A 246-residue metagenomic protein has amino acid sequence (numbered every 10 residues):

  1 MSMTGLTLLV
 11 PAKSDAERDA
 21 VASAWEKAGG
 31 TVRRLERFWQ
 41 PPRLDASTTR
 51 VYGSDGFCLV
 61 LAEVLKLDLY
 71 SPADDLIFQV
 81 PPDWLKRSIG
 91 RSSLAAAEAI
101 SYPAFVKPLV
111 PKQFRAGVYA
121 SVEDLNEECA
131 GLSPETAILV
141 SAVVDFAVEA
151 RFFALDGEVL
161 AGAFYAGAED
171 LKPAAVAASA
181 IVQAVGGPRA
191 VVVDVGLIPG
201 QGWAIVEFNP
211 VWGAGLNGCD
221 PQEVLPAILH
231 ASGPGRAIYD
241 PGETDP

Functional and structural regions predicted by a protein language model:
M1-L6, Y239-P246: Short, low-complexity, intrinsically disordered N-terminal peptides in bacterial proteins
S2-A28, V32-Q183: Active-site nucleotide/adenylate-binding loops and adjacent lid/helix of ATP-dependent enzymes
V110, V144, L197-P199, P210-W212: Short, flexible loop/turn elements at secondary-structure junctions
R151-A154, Q201-A214: A short beta-strand motif that forms the metal-chelation/ATP-contact edge of phosphoryl-transfer active sites
L160-G202, E223-E243: A long amphipathic alpha-helix within ATP-dependent nucleotide-binding catalytic cores
A161, E207, L216-G218: A short, hydrophobic/aromatic-rich structural module that often spans a beta strand with its adjoining loop
W212-Q222: Short, flexible active-site recognition loops that position polar ligands and cofactors
